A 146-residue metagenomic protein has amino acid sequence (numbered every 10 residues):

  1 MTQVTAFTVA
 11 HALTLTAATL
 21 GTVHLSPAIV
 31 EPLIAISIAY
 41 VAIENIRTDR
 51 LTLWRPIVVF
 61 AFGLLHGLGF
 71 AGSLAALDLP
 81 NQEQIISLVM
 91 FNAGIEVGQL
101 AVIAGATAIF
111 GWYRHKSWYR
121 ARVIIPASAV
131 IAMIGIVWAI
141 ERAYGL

Functional and structural regions predicted by a protein language model:
M1-L146: Membrane metalloprotein/metal-transporter helix-bundle signature
